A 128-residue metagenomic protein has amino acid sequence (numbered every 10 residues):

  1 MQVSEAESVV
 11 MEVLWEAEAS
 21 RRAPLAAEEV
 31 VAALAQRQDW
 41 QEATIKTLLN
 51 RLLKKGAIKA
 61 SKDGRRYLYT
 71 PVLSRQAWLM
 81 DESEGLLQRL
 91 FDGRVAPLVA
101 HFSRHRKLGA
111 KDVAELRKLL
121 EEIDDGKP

Functional and structural regions predicted by a protein language model:
S4-A6, D63-E82: Short, cationic-aromatic polyanion-contact patches
E5-V13, E29, P97: Pre-recognition alpha-helix immediately N-terminal to the DNA-recognition helix within helix-turn-helix or winged-helix
E12-A19, A35: Short, locally clustered residues in the helix-turn-helix/winged-helix DNA-binding domain
S20-L34: Short acidic, hydrophobic short linear motifs in intrinsically disordered regions
K46-N50: Short, hydrophobic-biased segments on the C-terminal half of alpha helices that form "recognition helices"
G56: Glycine-centered, phosphate/nucleic-acid-interacting loop/turn motifs that mediate DNA/RNA or nucleotide
A60: Short beta-strand "wing" residues that participate in macromolecule-binding interfaces
M80-G126: Amphipathic alpha-helical dimerization/coiled-coil segments that flank or bridge DNA-binding/regulatory modules
